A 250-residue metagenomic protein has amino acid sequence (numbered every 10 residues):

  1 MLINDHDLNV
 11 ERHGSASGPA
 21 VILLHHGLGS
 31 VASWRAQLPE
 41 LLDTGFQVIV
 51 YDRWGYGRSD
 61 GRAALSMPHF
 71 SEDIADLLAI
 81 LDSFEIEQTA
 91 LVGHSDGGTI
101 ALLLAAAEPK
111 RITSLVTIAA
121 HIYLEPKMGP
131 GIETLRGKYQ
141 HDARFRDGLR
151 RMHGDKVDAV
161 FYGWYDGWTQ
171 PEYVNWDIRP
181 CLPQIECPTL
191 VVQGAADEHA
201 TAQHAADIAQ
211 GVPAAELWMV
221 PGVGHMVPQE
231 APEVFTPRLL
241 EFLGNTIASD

Functional and structural regions predicted by a protein language model:
E11-D60: Conserved HGGG/HGGXW glycine-rich cap/lid loop of the alpha/beta-hydrolase fold
V50-T89, P237: Active-site loop/oxyanion-hole signature of alpha/beta-hydrolase fold enzymes
T89, G93-S95: Conserved alpha/beta-hydrolase "nucleophile elbow" surrounding the catalytic nucleophile
T99-A107, I112-R144: Flexible "cap/lid" loop of the alpha/beta hydrolase fold
W164-C181: Active-site nucleophile elbow and catalytic-triad environment of alpha/beta-hydrolase enzymes
I185, V191-Q193: Short beta-strand/loop motif that positions the catalytic acidic residue of the alpha/beta-hydrolase fold
A196-A200, H225: Acidic catalytic loop of the alpha/beta-hydrolase fold
E216, G222-D250: Catalytic active-site module of serine/aspartate enzymes centered on a nucleophile-bearing elbow/loop
